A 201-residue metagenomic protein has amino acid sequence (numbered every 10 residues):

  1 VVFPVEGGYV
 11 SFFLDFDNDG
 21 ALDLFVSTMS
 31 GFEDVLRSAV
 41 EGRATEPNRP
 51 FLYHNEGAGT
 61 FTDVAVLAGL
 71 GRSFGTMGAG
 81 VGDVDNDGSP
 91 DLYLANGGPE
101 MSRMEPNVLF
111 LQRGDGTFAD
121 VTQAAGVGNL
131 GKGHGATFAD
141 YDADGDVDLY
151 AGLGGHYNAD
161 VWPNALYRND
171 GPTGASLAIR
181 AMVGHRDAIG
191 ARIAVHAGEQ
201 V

Functional and structural regions predicted by a protein language model:
V1, F32-V64, R103-V121, D160-A175: Beta-propeller blade repeat segments, especially FG-GAP/WD-type strand-to-loop junctions in 6- to 7-bladed propeller
V1-F16, S27-R37: Solenoidal tandem-repeat scaffolds enriched in leucines and small polar residues
V2-F12, L67-G80, A124-T137, H185-G190: Repeat-based blade/solenoid architectures
V5-G7, R43-E46, G75, E100-R103 (+4 more regions): Exposed loop/turn and edge beta-strand positions of beta-sandwich/beta-sheet ligand-binding modules
D15-A21, E56-G57, G82-S89, R113-G114 (+2 more regions): Calcium-coordinating acidic loop motifs
L24-T28, L92-N96, L149-L153, I193: Hydrophobic beta-strand segments that make up the repeating blades of beta-propeller and related beta-repeat
G31-V35, L70-S73, P99-S102, G128-N129 (+1 more regions): Flexible loop/turn segments at secondary-structure boundaries
T117, Q123-N129, G145-V201: Gly/Ser/Thr/Pro-enriched helix-cap/hinge segments flanking short amphipathic alpha-helices
